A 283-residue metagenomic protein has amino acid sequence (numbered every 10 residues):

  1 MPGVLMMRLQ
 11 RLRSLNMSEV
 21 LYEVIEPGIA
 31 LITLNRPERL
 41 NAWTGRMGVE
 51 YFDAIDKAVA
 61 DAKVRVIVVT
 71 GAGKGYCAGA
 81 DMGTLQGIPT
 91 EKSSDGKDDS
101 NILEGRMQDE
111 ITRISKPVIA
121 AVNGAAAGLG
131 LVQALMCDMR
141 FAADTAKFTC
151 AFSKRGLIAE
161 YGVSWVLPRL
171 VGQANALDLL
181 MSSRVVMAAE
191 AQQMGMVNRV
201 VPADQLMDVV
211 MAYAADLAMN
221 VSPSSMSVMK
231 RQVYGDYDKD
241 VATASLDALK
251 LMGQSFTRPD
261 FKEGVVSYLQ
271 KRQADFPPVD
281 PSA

Functional and structural regions predicted by a protein language model:
M7-A72, A283: Conserved CoA-thioester-binding segment of acyl-CoA-metabolizing enzymes
V49, G71-R113, A126, K154 (+2 more regions): Glycine- (often His-adjacent) and acidic-residue-rich active-site loop that binds/positions the CoA thioester
M82, E104, S164, Q173-A176 (+5 more regions): A general structural signal for well-ordered alpha-helical segments in protein cores
M107-S115, A121, A127-M181, M194 (+1 more regions): CoA-thioester-processing core
M139, D178, S182-R184, E190 (+2 more regions): Well-ordered beta-strand positions
F141-A146, V197-L246, P259, D275-A283: C-terminal long alpha-helix characteristic of the crotonase
